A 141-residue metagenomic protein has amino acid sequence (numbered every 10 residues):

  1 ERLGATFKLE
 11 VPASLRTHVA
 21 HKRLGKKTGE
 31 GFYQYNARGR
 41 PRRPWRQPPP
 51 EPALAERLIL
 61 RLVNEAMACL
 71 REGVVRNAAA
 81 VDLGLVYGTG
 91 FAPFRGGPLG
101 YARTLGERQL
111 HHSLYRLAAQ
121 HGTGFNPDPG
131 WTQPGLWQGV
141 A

Functional and structural regions predicted by a protein language model:
E1-A141: N-terminal glycine-rich phosphate-binding loop for ADP-containing cofactors
